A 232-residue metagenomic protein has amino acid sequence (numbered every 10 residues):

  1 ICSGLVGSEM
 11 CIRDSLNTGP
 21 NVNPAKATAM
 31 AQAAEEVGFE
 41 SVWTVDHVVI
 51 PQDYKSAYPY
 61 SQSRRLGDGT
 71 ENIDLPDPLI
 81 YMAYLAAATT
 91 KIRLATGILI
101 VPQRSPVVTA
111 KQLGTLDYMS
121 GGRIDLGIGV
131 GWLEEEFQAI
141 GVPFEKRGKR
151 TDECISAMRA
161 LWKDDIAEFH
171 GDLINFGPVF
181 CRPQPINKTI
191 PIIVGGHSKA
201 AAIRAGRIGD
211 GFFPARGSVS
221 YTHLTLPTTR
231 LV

Functional and structural regions predicted by a protein language model:
I1-I12, H223-V232: Single conserved hydrophobic/aromatic residue that forms the stacking wall/gate of nucleotide- or nucleobase-binding
S8-A88, I190: N-terminal beta1-alpha1-beta2 module of alpha/beta enzyme domains
R13-S15, L94-G97: Short beta-strands and strand-loop turn motifs
E40, D210-G211: Receiver (REC) domain switch/active-site residues of two-component response regulators
T44, T89, T96, T115 (+1 more regions): Ser/Thr-centric signal marking residues that sit in or immediately flank functional binding/regulatory motifs
Q52-Y54, R64-G67, Y81-A83, I92 (+2 more regions): Internal, glycine-rich beta/alpha segment that forms the wall or movable "lid" of small-molecule/cofactor binding
A215-S218: Glycine-rich phosphate-binding active-site loops on the catalytic face of alpha/beta enzymes
